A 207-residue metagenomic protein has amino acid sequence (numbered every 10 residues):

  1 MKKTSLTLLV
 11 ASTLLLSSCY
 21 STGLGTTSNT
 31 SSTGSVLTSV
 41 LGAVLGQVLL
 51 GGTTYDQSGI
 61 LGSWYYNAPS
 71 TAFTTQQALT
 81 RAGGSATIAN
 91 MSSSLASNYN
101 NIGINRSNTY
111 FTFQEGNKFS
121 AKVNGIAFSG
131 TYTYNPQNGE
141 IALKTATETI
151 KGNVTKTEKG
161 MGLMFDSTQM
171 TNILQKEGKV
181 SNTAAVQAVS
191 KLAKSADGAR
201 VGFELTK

Functional and structural regions predicted by a protein language model:
M1-L8: Bacterial N-terminal signal peptides that target proteins for export
A11-S12: Repetitive helical segments and hydrophobic/amphipathic motifs
L15-S18: C-terminal motif of bacterial Sec signal peptides marking the signal peptidase cleavage site
Y20-E115, S120-K122, I126-F128, P136-K207: Lipid interaction determinants
